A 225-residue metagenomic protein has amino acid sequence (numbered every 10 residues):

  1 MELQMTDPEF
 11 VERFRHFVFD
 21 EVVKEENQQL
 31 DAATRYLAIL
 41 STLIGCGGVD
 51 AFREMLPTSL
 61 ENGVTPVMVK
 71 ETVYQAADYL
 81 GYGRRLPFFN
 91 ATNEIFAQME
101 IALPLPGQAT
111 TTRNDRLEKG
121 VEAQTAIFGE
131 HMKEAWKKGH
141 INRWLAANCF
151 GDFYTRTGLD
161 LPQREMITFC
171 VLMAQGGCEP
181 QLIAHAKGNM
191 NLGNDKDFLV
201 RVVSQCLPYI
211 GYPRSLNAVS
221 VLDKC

Functional and structural regions predicted by a protein language model:
M1-T34, G45-C46, D50-E61, R84-P162 (+4 more regions): Acidic, glycine/proline-rich low-complexity segments that act as flexible tails and inter-domain linkers
T34-L43, T72-V73, Q163-M173, L182 (+1 more regions): Short, structured motif recognition centered on aromatic/hydrophobic residues
I39-D50, G177: Alpha-helical bundle segments that constitute or directly flank the non-heme di-iron/ferroxidase center
V64-M68: Winged helix-turn-helix DNA-binding recognition segment
E71, L80-G83: Substrate/cofactor-recognition hotspot
A76: Glycine/small-residue-rich loop that forms an oxyanion/phosphate-binding "nest" at active or ligand-binding sites
T157, C170-G176, N189: Short, glycine/charged-rich beta-strand-loop motifs at protein surfaces that mediate ligand recognition and catalysis
